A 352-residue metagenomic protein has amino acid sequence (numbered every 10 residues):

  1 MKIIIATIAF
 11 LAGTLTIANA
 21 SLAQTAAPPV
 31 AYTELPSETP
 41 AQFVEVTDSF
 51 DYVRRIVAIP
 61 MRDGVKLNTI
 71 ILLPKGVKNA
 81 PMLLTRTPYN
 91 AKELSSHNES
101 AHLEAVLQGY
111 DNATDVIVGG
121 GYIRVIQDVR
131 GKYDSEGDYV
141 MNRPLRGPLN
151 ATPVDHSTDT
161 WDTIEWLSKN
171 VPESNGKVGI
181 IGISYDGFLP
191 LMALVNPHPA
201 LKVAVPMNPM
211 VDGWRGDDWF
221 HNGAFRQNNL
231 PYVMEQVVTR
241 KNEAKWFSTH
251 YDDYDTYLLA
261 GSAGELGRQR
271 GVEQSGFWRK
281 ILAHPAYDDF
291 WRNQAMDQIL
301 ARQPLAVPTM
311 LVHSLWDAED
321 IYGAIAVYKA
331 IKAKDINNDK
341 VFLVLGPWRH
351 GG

Functional and structural regions predicted by a protein language model:
A26-A31, Q42, K92, E99-L103 (+7 more regions): Accessory cap/linker subdomain of secreted extracellular hydrolases
E38-V77: N-terminal cap/lid segment of alpha/beta-hydrolase-fold proteins
I70-R130, G137-P144, A326-A333: N-terminal cap/lid subdomain of alpha/beta-hydrolase-fold enzymes
G76-V77, D138-D155, D162-G179, S184: Gly/Ser-rich "nucleophile elbow"/oxyanion-hole loop immediately N-terminal to the catalytic nucleophile in hydrolases
I183-M192: Glycine-rich nucleophile elbow surrounding the catalytic serine of serine-hydrolase chemistry
L311-H313: Short beta-strand/loop motif that positions the catalytic acidic residue of the alpha/beta-hydrolase fold
A318-I325: Conserved alpha/beta-hydrolase "acid-adjacent" motif
K332-G351: Catalytic histidine neighborhood in serine/cysteine hydrolases with alpha/beta-hydrolase-type architecture
